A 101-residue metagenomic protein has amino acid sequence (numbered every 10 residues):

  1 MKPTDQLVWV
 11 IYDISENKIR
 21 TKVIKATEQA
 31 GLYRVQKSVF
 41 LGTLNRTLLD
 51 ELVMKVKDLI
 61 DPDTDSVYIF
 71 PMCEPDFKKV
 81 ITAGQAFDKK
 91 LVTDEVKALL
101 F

Functional and structural regions predicted by a protein language model:
K2-L7, S15-F101: Basic nucleic-acid-binding interfaces
